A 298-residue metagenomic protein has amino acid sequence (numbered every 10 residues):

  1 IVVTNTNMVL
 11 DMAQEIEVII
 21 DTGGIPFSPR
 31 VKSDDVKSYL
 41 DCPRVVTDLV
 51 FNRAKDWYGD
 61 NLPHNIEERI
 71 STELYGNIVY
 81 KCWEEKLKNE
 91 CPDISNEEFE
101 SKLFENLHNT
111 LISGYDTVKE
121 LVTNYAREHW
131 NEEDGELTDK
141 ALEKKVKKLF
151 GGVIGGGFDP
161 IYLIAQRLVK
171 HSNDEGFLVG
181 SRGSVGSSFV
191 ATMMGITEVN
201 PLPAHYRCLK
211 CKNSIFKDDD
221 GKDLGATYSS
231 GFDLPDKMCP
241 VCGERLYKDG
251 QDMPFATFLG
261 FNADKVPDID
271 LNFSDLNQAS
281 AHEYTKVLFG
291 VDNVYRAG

Functional and structural regions predicted by a protein language model:
I1-G298: Phosphodiester-processing cores and adjacent nucleic acid-binding clamps
